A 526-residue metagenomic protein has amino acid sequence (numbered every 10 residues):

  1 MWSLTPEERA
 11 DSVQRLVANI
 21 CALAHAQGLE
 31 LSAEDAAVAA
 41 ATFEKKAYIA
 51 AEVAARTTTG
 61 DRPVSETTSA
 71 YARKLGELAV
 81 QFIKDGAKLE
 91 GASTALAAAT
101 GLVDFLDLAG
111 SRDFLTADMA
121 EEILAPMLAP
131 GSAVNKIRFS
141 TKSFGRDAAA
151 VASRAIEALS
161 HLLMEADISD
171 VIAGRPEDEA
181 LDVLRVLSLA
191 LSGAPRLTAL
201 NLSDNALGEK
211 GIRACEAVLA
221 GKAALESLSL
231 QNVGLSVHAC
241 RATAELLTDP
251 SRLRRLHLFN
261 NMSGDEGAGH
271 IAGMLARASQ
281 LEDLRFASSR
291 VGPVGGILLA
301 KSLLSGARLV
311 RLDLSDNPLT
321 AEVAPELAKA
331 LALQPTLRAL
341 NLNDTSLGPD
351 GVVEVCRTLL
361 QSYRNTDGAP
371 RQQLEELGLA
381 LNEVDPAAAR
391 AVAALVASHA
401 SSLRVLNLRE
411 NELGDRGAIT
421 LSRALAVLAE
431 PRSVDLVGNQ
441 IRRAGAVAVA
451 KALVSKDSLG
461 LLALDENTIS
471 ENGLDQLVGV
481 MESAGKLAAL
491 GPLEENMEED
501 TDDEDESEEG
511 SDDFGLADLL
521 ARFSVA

Functional and structural regions predicted by a protein language model:
M1-A92: Charged, amphipathic alpha-helical regulatory modules used for macromolecular assembly or allosteric control
G60-A72, S455-E495: C-terminal interaction modules of eukaryotic adaptor/scaffold proteins
G91, T100-D118, E122-S188, L197-E209 (+2 more regions): LRR N-terminal entry segment and analogous cap-like coil->beta motifs
L106, I137-F139, M164-S169, L200-L202 (+9 more regions): Conserved hydrophobic beta-strand positions in leucine-rich repeat
S111-D113, K142, S169-E177, N205-L207 (+9 more regions): Conserved "Asn-ladder"/turn position within leucine-rich repeats
M119-L128, A150-A158, R175-S192, K210-G221 (+9 more regions): A structural signal for leucine-rich repeat
Q373, S402-L403, E430-S433, R442 (+2 more regions): Mixed-charge, low-complexity intrinsically disordered segments
A488-A526: Acidic, serine/threonine-rich intrinsically disordered low-complexity regions
